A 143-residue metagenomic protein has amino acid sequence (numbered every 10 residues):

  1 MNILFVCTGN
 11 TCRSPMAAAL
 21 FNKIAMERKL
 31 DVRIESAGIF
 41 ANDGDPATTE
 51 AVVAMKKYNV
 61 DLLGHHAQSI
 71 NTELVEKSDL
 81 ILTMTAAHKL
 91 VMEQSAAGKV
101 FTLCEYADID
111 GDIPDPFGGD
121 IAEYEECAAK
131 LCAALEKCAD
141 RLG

Functional and structural regions predicted by a protein language model:
M1-E76, D140-G143: Conserved active-site segments centered on acidic
F5, L82-T83: Hydrophobic beta-strand core positions in alpha/beta domains
L80, A86-G143: Phosphate-binding/catalytic loops
